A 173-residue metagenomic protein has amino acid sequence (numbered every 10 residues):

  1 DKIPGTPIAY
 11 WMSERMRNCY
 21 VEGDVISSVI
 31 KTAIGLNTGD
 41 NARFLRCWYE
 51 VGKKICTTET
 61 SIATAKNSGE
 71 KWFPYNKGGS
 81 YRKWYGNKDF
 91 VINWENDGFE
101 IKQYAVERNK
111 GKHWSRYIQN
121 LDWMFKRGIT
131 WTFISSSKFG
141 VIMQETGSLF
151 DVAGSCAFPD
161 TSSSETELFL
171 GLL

Functional and structural regions predicted by a protein language model:
P7-Y10: Non-catalytic DNA-recognition/assembly elements of restriction-modification systems
E14-L173: Polybasic, glycine- and aromatic-enriched phosphate-binding surface used to engage nucleic acids
